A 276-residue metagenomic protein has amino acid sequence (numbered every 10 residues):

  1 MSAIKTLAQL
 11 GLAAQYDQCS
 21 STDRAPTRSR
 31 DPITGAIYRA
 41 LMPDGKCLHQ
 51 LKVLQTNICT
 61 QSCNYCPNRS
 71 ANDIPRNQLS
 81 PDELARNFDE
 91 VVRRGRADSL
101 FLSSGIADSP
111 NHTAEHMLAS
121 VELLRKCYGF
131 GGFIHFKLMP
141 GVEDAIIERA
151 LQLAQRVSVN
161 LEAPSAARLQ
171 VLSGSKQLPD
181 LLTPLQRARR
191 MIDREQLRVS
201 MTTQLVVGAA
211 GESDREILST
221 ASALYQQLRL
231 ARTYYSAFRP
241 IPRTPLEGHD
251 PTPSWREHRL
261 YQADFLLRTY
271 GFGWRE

Functional and structural regions predicted by a protein language model:
M1-I58: Flexible, acidic/Gly-rich N-terminal and inter-domain linker regions that tether and position cofactor-handling modules
K52-V53, D82-R93, R190: Short, charged beta->alpha transition segments
V53-D82: Canonical Radical SAM [4Fe-4S] cluster-binding loop centered on the CxxxCxxC motif and its immediate flanking residues
C66, S99-L102, V157-V159, T233: Hydrophobic residues within beta-strands of alpha/beta enzymes
N68-I74, L100-P110, I134, L169: Short acidic, glycine/Ser/Thr-rich loop/turn "cap" segments at secondary-structure junctions
A85, D108-F272: Conserved AdoMet/S-adenosylmethionine-binding subsite of the radical SAM
N87-G105, A263: Short Fe-S-cluster ligation motifs
W274-E276: Flexible internal linker/loop segments at domain or repeat junctions
